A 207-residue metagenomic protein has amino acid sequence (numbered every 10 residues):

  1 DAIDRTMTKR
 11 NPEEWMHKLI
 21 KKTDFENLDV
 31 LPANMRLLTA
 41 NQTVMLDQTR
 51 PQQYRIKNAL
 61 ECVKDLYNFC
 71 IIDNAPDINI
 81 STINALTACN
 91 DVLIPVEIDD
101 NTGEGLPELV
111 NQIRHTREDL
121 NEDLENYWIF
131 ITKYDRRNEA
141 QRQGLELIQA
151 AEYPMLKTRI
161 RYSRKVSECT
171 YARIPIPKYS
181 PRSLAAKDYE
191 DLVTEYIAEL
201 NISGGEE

Functional and structural regions predicted by a protein language model:
D1-E207: P-loop NTP-binding core
